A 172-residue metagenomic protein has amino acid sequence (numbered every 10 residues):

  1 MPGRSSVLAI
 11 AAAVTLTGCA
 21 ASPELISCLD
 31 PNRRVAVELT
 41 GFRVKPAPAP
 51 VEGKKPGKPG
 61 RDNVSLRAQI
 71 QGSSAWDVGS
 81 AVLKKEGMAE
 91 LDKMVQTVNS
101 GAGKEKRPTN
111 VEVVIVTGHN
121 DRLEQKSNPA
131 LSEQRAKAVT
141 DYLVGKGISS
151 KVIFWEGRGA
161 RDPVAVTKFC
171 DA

Functional and structural regions predicted by a protein language model:
M1, T17-E38, T117-A172: Periplasmic OmpA-like peptidoglycan-binding domain that tethers envelope proteins to the cell wall
P2-L8: Bacterial N-terminal signal peptides that target proteins for export
S5, D62-V64, D162: Positively charged, low-complexity intrinsically disordered regions
A9-T15: Bacterial N-terminal signal peptides
C19-V113, G145, K151, F169-A172: Periplasmic peptidoglycan-binding/tethering modules of Gram-negative envelope proteins
